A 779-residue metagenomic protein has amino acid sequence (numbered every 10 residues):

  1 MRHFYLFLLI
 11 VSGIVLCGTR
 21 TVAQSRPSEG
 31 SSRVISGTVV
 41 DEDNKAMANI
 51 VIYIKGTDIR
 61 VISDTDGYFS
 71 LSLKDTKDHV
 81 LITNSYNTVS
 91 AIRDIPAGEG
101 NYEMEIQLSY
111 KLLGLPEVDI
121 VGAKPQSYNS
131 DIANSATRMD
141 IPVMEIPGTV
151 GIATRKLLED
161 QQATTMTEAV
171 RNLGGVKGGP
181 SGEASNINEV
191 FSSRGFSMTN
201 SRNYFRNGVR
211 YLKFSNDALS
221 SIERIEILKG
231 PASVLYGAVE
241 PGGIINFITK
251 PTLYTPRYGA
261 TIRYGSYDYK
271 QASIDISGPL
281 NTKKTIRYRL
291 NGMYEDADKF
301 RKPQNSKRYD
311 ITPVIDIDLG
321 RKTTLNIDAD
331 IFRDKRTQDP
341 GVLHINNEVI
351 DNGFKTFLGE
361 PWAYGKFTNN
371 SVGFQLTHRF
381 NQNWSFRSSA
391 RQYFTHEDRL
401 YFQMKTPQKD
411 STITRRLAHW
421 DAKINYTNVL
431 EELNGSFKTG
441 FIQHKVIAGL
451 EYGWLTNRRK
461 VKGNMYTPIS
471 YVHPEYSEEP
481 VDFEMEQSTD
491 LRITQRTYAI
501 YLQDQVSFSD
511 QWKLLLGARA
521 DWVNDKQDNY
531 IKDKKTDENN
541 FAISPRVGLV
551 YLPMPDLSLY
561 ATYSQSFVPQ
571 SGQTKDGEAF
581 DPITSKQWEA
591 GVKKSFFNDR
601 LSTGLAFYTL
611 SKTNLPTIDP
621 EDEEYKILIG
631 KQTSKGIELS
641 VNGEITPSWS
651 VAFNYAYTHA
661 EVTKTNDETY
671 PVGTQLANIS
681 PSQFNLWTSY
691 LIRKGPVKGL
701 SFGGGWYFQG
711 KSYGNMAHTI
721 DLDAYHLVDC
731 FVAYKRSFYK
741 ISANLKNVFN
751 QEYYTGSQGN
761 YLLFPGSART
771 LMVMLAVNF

Functional and structural regions predicted by a protein language model:
S25-G30, V40-E42, V51-K55, N84-T88 (+1 more regions): Short, acidic, small-residue-rich periplasmic hinge/interaction motif at the N-terminus of Gram-negative outer-membrane
S135-V150, T167-R210: Extracytoplasmic beta-strand/coil segments of soluble accessory domains associated with Gram-negative outer-membrane
N207-P231, I248-T249: Short acidic/polar hinge/loop motifs at secondary-structure boundaries that mediate gating or recognition
S221-E223, V234-I311, L319-T323, N370 (+1 more regions): Outer-membrane beta-barrel translocator/receptor signature
D318-G320, I424, Q443-I447, E451-L455 (+4 more regions): Structural signature of Gram-negative outer-membrane beta-barrels, strongest in the C-terminal barrel of TonB-dependent
T377-N381, S385-R391, T395-Y401, L559 (+2 more regions): Membrane-embedded beta-barrel scaffold of Gram-negative outer-membrane proteins
L628-M716, M774-N778: Gram-negative outer-membrane beta-barrel transporters
Y707-N715, A733-F779: C-terminal beta-signal and adjacent terminal beta-strands/loops of Gram-negative outer-membrane beta-barrel proteins
